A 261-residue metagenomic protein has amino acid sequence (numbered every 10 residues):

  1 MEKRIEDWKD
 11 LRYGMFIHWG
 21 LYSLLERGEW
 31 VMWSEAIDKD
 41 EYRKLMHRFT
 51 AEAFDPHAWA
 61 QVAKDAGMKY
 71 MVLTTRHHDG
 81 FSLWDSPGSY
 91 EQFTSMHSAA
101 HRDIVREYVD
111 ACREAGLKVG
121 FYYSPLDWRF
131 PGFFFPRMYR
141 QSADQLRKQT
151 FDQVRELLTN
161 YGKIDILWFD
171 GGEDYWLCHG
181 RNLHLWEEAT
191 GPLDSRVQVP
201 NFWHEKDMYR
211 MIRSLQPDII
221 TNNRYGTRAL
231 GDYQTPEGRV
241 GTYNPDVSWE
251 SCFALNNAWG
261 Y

Functional and structural regions predicted by a protein language model:
M1-Y261: Mature catalytic domains of secreted/periplasmic carbohydrate-active enzymes
